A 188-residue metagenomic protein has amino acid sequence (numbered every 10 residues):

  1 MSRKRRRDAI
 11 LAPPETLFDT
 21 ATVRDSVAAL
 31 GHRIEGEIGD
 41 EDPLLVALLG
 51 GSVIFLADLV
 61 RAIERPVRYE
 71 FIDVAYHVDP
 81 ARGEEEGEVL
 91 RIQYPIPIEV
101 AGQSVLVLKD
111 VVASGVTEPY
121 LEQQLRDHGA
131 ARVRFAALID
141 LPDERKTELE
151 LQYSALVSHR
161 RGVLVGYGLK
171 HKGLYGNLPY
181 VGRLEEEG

Functional and structural regions predicted by a protein language model:
M1-G188: PRPP-associated nucleotide enzymes
